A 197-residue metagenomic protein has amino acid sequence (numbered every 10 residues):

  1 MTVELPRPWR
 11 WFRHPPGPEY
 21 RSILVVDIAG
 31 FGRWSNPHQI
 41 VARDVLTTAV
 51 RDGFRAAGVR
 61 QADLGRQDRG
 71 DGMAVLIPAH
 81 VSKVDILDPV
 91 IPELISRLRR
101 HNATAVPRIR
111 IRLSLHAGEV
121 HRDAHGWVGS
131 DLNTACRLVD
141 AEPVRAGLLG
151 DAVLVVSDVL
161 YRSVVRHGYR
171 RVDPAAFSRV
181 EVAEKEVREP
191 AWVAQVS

Functional and structural regions predicted by a protein language model:
M1-L5, D151-S197: Intrinsically disordered, glycine/charged-rich C-terminal tails and inter-domain linkers that flank nucleotidyl cyclase
T2-D85: Catalytic NTP-binding/metal-coordinating core of nucleotidyl cyclase/transferase enzymes
A56-G58, I95-A105, A141-A146: Short catalytic/binding micro-motifs of nucleotide second-messenger systems
V59-K83, N102-S130: Catalytic core of nucleotidyl cyclases, primarily class III adenylyl/guanylyl cyclases
L87-L94: Short amphipathic alpha-helices in soluble, non-transmembrane regions that often serve as interface/regulatory elements
G126-A135, Y169-R171: Short, surface-exposed, charged loop/turn segments at secondary-structure junctions
T134-D158: Catalytic/regulatory signature loops of cyclic-dinucleotide turnover enzymes and related class III nucleotidyl cyclases
